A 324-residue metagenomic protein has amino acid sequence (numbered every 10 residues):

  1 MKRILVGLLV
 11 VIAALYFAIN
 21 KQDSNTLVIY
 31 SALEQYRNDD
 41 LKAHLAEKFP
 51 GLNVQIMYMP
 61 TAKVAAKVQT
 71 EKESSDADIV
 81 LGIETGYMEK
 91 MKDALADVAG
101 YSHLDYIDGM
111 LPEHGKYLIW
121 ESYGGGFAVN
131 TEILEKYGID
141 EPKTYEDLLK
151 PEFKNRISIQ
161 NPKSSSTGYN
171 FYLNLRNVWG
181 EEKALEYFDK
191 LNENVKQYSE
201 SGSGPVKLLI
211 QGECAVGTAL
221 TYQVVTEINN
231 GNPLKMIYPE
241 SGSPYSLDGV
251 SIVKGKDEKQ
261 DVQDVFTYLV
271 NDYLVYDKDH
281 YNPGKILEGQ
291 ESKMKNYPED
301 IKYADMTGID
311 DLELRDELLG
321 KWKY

Functional and structural regions predicted by a protein language model:
R3, F17-K90: Early extracytoplasmic/lumenal segment of secretory-pathway proteins
A32-D39, A62, D76-A77, G82-V206 (+1 more regions): Extracytoplasmic ligand-binding site segments that recognize negatively charged/polar headgroups
S75-L81, A215-L220, K235-M236: Paired acidic/hydrophobic, glycine-rich loop segments that form the ligand-binding mouth/hinge of periplasmic-binding
G86-K90, I210-Q211, A215-P233: A ligand-binding cleft/hinge motif common to bilobed small-molecule-binding domains
G109, Y187-N192, Y198-S199, N230-K254: Periplasmic-binding protein-like
A128-I133, S246-E258, D277-H280: A bilobed periplasmic-binding-protein/Venus flytrap-type ligand-binding module shared by bacterial periplasmic
F153-K163, Y268-Q290: Periplasmic-binding protein-like
K293-Y324: Extracellular/periplasmic bilobal clamshell ligand-binding domains
